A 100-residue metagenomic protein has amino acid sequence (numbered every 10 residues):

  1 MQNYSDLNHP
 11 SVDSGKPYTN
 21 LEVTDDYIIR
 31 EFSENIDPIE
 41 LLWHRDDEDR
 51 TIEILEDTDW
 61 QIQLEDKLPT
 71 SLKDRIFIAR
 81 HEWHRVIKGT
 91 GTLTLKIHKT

Functional and structural regions predicted by a protein language model:
Q2-T19: Predominantly extracellular/luminal regions of secreted and cell-surface proteins, especially disulfide-bonded
N8, D26-F32, T94-T100: Double-stranded beta-helix
D26-D47, F77-H81: Conserved short histidine dyad/triad with adjacent acidic residue
R45-Q61: Short, conserved beta-strand element in jelly-roll/cupin
E53-L55, F77, I87: Well-ordered beta-strand positions
W60-Q63, L95: Short hydrophobic/aromatic-rich beta-strand segments that constitute the beta-sheet cores of beta-sandwich/beta-barrel
L64-W83: Short acidic-glycine-tyrosine-enriched beta hairpin
R80-T100: Ligand-binding loop in jelly-roll beta-barrel domains
